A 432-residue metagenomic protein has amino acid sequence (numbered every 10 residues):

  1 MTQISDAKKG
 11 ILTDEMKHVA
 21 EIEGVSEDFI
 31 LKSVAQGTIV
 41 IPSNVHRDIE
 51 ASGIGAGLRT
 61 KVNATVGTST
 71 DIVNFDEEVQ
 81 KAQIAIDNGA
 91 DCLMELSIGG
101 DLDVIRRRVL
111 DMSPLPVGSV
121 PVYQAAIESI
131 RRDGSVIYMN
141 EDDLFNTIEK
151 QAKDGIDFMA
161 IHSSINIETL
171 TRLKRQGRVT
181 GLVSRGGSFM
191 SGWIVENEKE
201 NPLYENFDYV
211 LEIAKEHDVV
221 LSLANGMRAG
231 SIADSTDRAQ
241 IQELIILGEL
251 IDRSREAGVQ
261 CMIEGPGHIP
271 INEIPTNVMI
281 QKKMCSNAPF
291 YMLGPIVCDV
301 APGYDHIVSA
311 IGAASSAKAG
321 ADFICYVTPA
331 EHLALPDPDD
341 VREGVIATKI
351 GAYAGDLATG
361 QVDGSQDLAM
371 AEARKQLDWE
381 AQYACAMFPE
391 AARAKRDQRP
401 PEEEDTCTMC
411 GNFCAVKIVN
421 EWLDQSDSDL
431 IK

Functional and structural regions predicted by a protein language model:
M1-Q3, I431-K432: Basic/polar N-terminal segments that are highly enriched at the extreme N-terminus, encompassing both cleavable
T2-D6, I11-C298, Y304, A310-F323: Alpha/beta enzyme core
E21-F29, A51-I54, L333-L335, N420-K432: Compositionally biased, low-complexity linear motifs
T171-E198, A229, A233-S235, L335-K432: Catalytic or ion-coupling anion/metal-binding cores of large enzyme and transporter domains
V300-S309, A314-Q361: C-terminal catalytic subdomain
